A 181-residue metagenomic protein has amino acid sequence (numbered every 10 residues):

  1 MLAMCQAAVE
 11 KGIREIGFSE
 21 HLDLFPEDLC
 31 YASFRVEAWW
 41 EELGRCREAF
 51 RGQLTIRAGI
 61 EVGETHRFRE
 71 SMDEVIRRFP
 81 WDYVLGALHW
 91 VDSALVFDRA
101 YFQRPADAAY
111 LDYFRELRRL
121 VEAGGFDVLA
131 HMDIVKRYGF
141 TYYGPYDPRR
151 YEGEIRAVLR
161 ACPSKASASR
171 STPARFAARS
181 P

Functional and structural regions predicted by a protein language model:
M1-R115: A metal-dependent hydrolase metal-coordination microenvironment
R78, G86-P181: Domain-core and long-helix interface of multi-subunit machines
